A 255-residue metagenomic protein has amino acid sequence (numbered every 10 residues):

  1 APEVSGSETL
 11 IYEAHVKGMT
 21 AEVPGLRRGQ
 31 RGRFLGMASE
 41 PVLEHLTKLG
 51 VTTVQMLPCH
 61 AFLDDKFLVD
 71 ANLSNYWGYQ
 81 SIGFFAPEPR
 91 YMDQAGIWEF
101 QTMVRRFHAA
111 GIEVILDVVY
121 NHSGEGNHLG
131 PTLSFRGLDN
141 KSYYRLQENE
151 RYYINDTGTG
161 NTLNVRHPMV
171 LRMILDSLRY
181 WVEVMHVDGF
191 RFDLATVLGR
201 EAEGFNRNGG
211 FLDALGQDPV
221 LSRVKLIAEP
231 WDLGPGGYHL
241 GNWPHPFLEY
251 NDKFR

Functional and structural regions predicted by a protein language model:
A1-S7: Basic K/R-rich, polyanion-interacting modules in nucleoproteins and related proteins
S7-T9, G111, R223: Conserved catalytic motifs of the protein kinase core domain
E8-I11, S81: A residue-level signal for beta-strand positions that form part of recognition/binding surfaces within mature
I11, I115, R191, I227 (+1 more regions): Generic enzyme active-site microenvironment
K17-L35, S39-E40, E44-H186, R191-Q217: Substrate-binding/active-site clefts of carbohydrate-active enzymes
H186, E201-A202, N206-R255: Conserved alpha/beta catalytic core and glycan-binding cleft of carbohydrate-active enzymes
